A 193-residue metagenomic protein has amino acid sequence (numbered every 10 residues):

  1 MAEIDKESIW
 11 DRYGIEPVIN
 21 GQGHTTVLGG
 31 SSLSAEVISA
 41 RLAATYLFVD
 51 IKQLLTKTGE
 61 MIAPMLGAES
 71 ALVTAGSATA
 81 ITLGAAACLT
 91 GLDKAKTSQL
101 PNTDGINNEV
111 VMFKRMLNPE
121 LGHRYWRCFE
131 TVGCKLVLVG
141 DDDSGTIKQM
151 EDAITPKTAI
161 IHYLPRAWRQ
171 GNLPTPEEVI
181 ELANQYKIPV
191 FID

Functional and structural regions predicted by a protein language model:
A2: Short, Gly/Pro- and small/polar-rich lid/capping loops
D5-L28, S32, G59-T74, A78-D193: Conserved PLP-enzyme active-site core in the AAT-like
I19-K57: A glycine-/small-polar-enriched, mobile loop at the entrance of the PLP active site in fold-type I
